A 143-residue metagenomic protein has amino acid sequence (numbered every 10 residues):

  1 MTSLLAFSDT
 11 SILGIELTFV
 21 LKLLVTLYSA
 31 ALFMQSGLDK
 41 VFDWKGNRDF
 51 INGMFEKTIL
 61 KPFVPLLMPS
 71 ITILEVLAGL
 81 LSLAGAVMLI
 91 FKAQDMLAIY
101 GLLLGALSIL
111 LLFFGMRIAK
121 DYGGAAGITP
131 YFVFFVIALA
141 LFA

Functional and structural regions predicted by a protein language model:
T2-D39, P69-A143: Extended, low-polarity transmembrane helix blocks
A31-T72: Solvent-exposed, well-ordered loop and adjacent helix/strand elements within mature globular domains that form
